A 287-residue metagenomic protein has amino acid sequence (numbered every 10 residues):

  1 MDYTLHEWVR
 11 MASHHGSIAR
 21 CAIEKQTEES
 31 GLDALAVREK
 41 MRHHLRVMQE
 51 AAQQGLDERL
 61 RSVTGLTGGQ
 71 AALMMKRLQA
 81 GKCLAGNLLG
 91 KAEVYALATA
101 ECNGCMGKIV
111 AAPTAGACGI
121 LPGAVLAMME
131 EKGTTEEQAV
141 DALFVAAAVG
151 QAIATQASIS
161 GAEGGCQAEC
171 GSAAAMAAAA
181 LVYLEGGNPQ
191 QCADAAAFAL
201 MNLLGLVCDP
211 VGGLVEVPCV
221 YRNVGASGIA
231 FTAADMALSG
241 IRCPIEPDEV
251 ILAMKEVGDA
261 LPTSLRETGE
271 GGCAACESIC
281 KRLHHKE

Functional and structural regions predicted by a protein language model:
M1-G107, E131, G240, P247-E287: Generic N-terminal targeting/processing segments that precede catalytic cores or assembly contacts
L35-V47, R61, N87, K91-V94 (+11 more regions): Conserved active-site and cofactor/substrate-binding residues in soluble primary-metabolism enzymes
L84, P113-C118, E130, T134 (+1 more regions): Glycine- and small hydrophobic-enriched segments that form the cores of compact globular domains
G86-N103, Q138-A157, N202-P210, I245 (+1 more regions): Acidic-glycine-rich active-site phosphate/pyrophosphate-binding loop
E101-L126, C166-S172: Glycine/serine-rich anion-binding loops at beta->alpha junctions that coordinate negatively charged ligand groups
P122-G133, A178-G186: Alpha-helical support elements that line or immediately flank enzyme active sites and cofactor-binding pockets
L143, V149-A162, Q167-M176: Glycine- and acidic-residue-rich phosphate-binding/metal-coordinating active-site segment common to enzymes that handle
Y183-E287: Functionally critical mobile loop/hinge segments
